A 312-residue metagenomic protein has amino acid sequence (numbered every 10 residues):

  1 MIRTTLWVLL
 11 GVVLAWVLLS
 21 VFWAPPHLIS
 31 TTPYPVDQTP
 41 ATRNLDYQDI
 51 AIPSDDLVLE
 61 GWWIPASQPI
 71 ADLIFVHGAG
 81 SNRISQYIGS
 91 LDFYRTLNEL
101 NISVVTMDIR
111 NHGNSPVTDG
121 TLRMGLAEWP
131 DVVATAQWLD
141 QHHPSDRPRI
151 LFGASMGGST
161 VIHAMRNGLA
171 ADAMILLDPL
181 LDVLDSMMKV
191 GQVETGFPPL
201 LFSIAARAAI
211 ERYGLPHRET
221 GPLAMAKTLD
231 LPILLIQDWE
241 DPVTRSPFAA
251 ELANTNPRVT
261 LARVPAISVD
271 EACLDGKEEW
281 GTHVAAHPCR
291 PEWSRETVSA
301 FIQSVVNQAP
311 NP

Functional and structural regions predicted by a protein language model:
I2-P53, E60-W62: An N-terminal hydrophobic leader/cap segment in hydrolases
S67-E99, V104-T106: Short, surface-exposed "cap/lid" segments of acyl-processing enzymes
L122-H143: Alpha/beta-hydrolase active-site loop
H143-S155: Alpha/beta-hydrolase fold nucleophile elbow
H163-L215: Hydrolase active-site cap/lid region
T228-D230, L235-Q237, D241: Short beta-strand/loop motif that positions the catalytic acidic residue of the alpha/beta-hydrolase fold
P242-F248: Conserved alpha/beta-hydrolase "acid-adjacent" motif
R258-P312: C-terminal catalytic histidine-bearing segment of alpha/beta-hydrolase fold enzymes
